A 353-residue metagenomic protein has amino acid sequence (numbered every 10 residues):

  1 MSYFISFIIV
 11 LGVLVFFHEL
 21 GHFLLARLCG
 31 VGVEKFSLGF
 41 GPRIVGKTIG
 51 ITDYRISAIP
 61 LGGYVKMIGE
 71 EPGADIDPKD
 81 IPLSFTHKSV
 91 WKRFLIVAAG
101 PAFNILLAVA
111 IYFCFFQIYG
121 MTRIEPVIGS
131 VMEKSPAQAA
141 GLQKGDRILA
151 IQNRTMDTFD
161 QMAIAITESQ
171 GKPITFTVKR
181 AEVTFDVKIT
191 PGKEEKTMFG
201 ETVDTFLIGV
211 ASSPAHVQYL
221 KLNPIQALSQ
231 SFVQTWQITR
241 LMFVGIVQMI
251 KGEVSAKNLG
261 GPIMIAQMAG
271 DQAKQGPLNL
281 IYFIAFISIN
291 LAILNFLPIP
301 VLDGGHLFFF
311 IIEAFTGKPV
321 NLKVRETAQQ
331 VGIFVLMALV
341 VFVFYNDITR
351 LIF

Functional and structural regions predicted by a protein language model:
M1-G30: Long, highly hydrophobic alpha-helical transmembrane signal-anchor segments
R27-A108, S212, H216-L222, Q226-A227 (+2 more regions): Membrane-embedded helix-turn/re-entrant segments that form the catalytic/gating core of multi-pass membrane enzymes
C29-E34, G120-Q138, Q143: Alpha-helical transmembrane signal-anchor/signal-peptide segments
L83-S84, K88, E195-I293, L307-V331 (+1 more regions): Functional transmembrane alpha-helices
T86-S130, A292, V301-L302: Hydrophobic transmembrane alpha-helical segments that form the core helix bundle of multi-pass membrane enzymes
A137-F159, T235, A328: Conserved PDZ fold ligand-binding element
Q143, L149-A150, A163-V203: PDZ-domain C-terminal substructure recognizer with occasional recognition of PDZ-binding tails
L297-L307: Transmembrane helix boundary and interhelical junction motifs in multipass membrane proteins
